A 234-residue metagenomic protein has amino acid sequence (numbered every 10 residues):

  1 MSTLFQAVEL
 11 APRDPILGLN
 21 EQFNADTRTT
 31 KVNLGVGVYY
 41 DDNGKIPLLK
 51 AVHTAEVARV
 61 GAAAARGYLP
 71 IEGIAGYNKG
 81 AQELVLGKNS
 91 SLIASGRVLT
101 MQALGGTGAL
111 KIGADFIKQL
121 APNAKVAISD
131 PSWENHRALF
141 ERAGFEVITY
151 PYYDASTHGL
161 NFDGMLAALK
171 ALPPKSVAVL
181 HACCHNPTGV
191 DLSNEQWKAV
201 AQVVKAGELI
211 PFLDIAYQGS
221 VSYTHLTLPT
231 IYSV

Functional and structural regions predicted by a protein language model:
S2-G73, G80-E83, G87: N-terminal "arm"/small-domain region of PLP-dependent enzymes with the aminotransferase-like
Y39, Y152, L228: Hydrophobic pocket-lining residues within nucleotide cofactor-binding pockets
V52, N194-K198, L226: Well-ordered, non-membrane alpha-helical segments in soluble/globular domains
A58-G207, G219-S220: Conserved core of the PLP fold type I
P211-F212: Residue-level marker for buried hydrophobic side chains located in beta-strands that build the well-ordered beta-sheet
A216: Conserved Walker B
H225-V234: Single conserved hydrophobic/aromatic residue that forms the stacking wall/gate of nucleotide- or nucleobase-binding
